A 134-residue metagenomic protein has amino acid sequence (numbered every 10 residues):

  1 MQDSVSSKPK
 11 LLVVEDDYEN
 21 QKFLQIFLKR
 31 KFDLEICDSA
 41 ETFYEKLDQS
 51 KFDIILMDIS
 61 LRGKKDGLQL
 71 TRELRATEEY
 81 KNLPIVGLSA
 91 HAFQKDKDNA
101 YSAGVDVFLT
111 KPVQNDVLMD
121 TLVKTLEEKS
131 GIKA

Functional and structural regions predicted by a protein language model:
K8-E19, L24, I54-I55: Conserved acidic segment of CheY-like receiver
D17-I36, A40: Two-component/phosphorelay signaling modules centered on CheY-like receiver
I36-I54, R62: Acidic, metal-coordinating helix/loop segments flanking the phosphotransfer/catalytic sites of two-component signaling
D58-I59, S89: Active-site residues of response regulator receiver
D66-K81: Short amphipathic alpha-helix used as the core "switch/output" element in two-component signaling
Q69, A92-V107, D120: Alpha4 helix (beta4-alpha4-beta5 surface) of REC/receiver domains from two-component response regulators
K81-A92, V105: A short, hydrophobic beta-strand element within the central beta-sheet of small alpha/beta folds
V113-L122: C-terminal output helix
